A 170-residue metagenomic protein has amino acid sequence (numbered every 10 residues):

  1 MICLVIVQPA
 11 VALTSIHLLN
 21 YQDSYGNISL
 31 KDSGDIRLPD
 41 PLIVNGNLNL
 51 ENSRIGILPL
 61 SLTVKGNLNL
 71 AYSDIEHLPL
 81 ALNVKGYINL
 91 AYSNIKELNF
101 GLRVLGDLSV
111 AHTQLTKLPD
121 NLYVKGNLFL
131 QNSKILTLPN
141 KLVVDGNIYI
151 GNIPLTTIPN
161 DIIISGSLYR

Functional and structural regions predicted by a protein language model:
M1-L48, R54, I162-S165, Y169-R170: N-terminal capping/linker segments that flank leucine-rich repeat
L13-H17, F129-T137, V143-R170: Long terminal segments
L13-L18, N52, N69-Y72, N89 (+3 more regions): Ankyrin repeat (ANK) tandem alpha-helical domains that serve as protein-protein interaction scaffolds, prominent
S29, I43, N49, P59 (+15 more regions): Extracellular beta-strand solenoid repeats
I36-L38, G56-L58, L78, L98 (+3 more regions): Canonical leucine-rich repeat
